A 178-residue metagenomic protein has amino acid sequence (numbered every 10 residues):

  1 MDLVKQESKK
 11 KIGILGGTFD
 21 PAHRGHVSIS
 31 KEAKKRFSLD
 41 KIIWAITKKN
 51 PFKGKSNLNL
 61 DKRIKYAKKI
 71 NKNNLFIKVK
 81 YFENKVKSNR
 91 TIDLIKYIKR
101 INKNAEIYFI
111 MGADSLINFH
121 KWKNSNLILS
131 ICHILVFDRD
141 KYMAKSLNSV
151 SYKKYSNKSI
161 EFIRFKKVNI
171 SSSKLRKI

Functional and structural regions predicted by a protein language model:
M1-I178: Nucleotidyltransferase catalytic core that binds NTPs
